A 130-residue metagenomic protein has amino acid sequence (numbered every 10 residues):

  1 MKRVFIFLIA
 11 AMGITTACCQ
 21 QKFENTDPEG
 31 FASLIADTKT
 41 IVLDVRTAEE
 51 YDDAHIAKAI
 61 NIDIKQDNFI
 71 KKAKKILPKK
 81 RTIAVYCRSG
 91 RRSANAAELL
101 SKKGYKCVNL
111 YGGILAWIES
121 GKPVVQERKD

Functional and structural regions predicted by a protein language model:
K2-V4, C18-T40, E49-T82, R91-D130: Rhodanese-like catalytic fold shared by cysteine-dependent sulfurtransferases and DSP/PTP-type phosphatases
V4-G13: Sec-dependent N-terminal signal peptides
V42-D44: Structural scaffold elements adjacent to functional motifs in cytosolic proteins
Y86: Short, surface-exposed ligand- or partner-binding patches at beta-edge/loop junctions that are enriched in aromatics
